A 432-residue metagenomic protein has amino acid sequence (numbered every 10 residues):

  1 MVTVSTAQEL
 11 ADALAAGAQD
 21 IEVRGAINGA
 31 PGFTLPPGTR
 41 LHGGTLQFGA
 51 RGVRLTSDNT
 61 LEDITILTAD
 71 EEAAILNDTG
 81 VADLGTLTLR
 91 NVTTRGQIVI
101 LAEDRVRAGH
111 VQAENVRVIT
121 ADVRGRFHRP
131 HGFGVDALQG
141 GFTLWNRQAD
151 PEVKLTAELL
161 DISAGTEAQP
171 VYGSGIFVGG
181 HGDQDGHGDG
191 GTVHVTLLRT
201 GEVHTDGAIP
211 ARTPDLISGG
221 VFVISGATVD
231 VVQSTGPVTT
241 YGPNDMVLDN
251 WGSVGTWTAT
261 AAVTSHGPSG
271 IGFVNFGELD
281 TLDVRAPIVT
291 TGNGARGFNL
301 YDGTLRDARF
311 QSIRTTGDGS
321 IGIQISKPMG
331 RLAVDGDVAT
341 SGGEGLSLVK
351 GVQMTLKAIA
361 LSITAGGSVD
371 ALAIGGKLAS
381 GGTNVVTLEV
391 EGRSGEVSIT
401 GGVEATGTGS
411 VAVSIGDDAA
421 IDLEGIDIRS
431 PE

Functional and structural regions predicted by a protein language model:
M1-R24: Acidic Gly/Asp/Thr-rich repetitive segments characteristic of extracellular carbohydrate-active and adhesion proteins
T6-L10, V99-I100, M246, I321: Leucine-rich repeat
A15-A16, N28-H42, L46-G85, G96-V106 (+1 more regions): Extracellular beta-strand-rich solenoid/capping regions of secreted or surface-exposed proteins that bind or remodel
H42-F48, E62-A74, L89-I100, E114-Q139 (+9 more regions): Beta-strand-rich solenoid/repeat architectures in extracellular/passenger domains of polysaccharide-targeting enzymes
W145-N146, G179-H181: Long, low-complexity intrinsically disordered regions in eukaryotic proteins
